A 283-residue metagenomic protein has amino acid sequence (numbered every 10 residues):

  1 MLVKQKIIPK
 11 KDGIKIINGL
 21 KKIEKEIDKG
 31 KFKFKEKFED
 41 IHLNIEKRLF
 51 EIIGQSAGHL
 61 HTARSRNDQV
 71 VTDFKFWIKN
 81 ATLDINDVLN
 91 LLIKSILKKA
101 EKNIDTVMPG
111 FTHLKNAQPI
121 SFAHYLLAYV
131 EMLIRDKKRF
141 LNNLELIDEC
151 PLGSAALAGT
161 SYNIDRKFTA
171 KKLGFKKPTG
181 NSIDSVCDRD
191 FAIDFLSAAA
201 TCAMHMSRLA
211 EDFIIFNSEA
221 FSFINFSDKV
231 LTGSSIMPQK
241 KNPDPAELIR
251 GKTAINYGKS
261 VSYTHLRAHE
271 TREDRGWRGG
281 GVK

Functional and structural regions predicted by a protein language model:
M1-G159, I164-K171, K177, T232-S234 (+1 more regions): A helix-coil-helix interface module used to build multimeric assemblies and to scaffold catalytic/cofactor sites
V88, Y125, M132, A198-T201 (+2 more regions): Charged catalytic carboxylate motif
T179-S260: Acidic, glycine-rich loop-and-beta core segments that form the ion-binding/anion-interacting portion of active sites
T264-T271: Conserved small/polar residues in nucleotide/adenosyl-binding loops
R275-K283: Hydrophobic alpha-helical segments, chiefly the membrane-spanning helices and signal/signal-anchor peptides
